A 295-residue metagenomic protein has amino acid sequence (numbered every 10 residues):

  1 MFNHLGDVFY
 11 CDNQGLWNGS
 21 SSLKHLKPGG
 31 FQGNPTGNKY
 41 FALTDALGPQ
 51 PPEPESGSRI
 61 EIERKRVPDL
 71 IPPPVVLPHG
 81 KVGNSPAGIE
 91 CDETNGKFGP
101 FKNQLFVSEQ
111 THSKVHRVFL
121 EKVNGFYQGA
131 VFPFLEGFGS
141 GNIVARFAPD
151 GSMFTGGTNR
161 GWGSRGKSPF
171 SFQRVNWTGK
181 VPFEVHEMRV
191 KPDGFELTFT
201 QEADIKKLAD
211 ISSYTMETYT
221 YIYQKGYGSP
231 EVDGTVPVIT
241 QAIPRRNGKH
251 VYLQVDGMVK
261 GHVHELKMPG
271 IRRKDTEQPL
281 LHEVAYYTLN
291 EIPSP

Functional and structural regions predicted by a protein language model:
M1-P182, H186-K191, I205: Beta-propeller domains with acidic blade repeats across secreted/periplasmic ectodomains and cytosolic WD/CNH propellers
N3, A148, R245, R273-K274: Acidic surface patches and DE-rich sequence motifs
F134, G157, K207, Q241 (+3 more regions): N-terminal export/targeting leaders of redox proteins
G139, P182, V236-V238, N247 (+1 more regions): Residues that act as N-cap/strand-start positions at coil-to-secondary-structure junctions
G179-E184, D204, T220-I222, S229-V232 (+2 more regions): Acidic, Ser/Thr/Gly/Pro-rich low-complexity segments and short DxT(G/T)-type signature motifs
R189, T215-M216, A285-T288: Acidic/histidine-enriched alpha-helical segments
D193-T218, R246-L281: Extracytoplasmic/surface-exposed domains of secreted proteins that mediate cell-envelope carbohydrate/peptidoglycan
A209-N247: Intrinsically disordered, low-complexity Ser/Thr/Gly-rich stretches
